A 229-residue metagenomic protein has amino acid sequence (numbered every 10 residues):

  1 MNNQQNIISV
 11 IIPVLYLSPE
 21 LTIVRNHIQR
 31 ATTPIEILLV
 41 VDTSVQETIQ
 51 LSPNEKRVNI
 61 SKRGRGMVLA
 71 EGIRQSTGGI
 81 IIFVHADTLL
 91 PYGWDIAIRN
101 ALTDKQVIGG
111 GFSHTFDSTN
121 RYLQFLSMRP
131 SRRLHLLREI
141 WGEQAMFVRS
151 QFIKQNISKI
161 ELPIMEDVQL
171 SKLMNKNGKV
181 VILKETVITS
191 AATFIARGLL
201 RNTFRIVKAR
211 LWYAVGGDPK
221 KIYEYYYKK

Functional and structural regions predicted by a protein language model:
M1-Q4, K172-K229: Hydrophobic helical membrane-anchoring modules
I11, Y16-A31: Short, well-formed alpha-helical segments that are part of the catalytic scaffolds of diverse glycosyltransferases
R25-S61: Acidic donor-binding segment of Leloir-type glycosyltransferases
I60-S76: Glycine-rich, basic loop-to-helix element that forms the pyrophosphate-binding segment of sugar-nucleotide handling
T77-G78, G142-N156: Conserved nucleotide-sugar donor-binding and metal-coordinating catalytic region shared by glycosyltransferases
I81: Short aromatic/hydrophobic "clamp" motif used to bind/position activated sugar donors
Y92-R121: Conserved donor NDP-sugar-binding/catalytic core segment of glycosyltransferases
I164-L170: Acidic donor-binding loop at a coil-to-helix junction in glycosyltransferase catalytic cores that engages
